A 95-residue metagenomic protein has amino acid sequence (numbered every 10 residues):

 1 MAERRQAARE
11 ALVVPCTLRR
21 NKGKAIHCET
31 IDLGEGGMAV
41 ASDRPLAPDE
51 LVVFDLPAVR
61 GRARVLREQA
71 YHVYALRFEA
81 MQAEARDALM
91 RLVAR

Functional and structural regions predicted by a protein language model:
M1-R95: Structured alpha-helical
